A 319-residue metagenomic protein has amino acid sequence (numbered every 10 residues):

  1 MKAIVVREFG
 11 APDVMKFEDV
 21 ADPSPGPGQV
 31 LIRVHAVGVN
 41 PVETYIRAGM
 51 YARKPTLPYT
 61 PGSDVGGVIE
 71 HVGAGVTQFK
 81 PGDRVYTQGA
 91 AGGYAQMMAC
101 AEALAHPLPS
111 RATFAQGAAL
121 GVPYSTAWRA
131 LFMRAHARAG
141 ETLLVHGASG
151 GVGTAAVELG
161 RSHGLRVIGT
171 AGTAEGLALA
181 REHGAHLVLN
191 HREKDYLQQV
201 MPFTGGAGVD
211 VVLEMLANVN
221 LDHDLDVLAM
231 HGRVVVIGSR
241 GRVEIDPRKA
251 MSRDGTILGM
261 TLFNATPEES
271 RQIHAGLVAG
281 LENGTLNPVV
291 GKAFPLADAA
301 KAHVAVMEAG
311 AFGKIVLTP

Functional and structural regions predicted by a protein language model:
A11-V14, V20-G66: N-terminal glycine-rich beta->alpha transition that marks the start or flank of a dinucleotide-binding site
T56, T87-G147, E182: NAD(P)H dinucleotide-binding glycine-rich loop of Rossmann-like/cofactor-binding domains, especially the beta1-alpha1
G66-A90: A glycine-/small-residue-rich N-terminal strand-loop-strand element that serves as the cofactor-binding glycine loop
V145, R161-N220, E268, Q272-A275: Adenosine-nucleotide cofactor-binding segment
S149, V157: N-terminal Rossmann NAD(P)H-binding glycine-rich loop of SDR-like oxidoreductase domains
N218-L286, P319: Glycine-rich phosphate-binding loop and adjacent beta-alpha segment of Rossmann(oid) nucleotide-cofactor-binding
N283-V289, A300-P319: C-terminal capping/lid region of NAD(P)-dependent oxidoreductase domains
